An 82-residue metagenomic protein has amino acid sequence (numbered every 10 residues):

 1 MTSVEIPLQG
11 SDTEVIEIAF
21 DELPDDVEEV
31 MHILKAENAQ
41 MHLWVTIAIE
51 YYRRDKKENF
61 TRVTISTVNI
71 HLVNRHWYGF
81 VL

Functional and structural regions predicted by a protein language model:
M1-L82: Non-TPR docking regions that flank or precede TPR/alpha-solenoid scaffolds in eukaryotic proteins
